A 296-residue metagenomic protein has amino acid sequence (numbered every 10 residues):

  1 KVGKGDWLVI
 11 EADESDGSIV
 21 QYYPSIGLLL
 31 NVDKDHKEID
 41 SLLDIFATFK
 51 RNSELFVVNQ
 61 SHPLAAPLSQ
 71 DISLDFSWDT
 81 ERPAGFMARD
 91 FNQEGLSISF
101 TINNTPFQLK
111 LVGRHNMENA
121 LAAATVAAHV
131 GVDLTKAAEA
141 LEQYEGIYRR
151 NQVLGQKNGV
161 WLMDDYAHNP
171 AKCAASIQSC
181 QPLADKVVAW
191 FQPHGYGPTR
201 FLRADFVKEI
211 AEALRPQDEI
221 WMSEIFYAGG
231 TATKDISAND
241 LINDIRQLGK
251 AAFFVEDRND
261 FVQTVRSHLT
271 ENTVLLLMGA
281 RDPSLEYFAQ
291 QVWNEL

Functional and structural regions predicted by a protein language model:
K1-K34, A66-P106, V153: Extended acidic/charged loop-beta regions that coordinate divalent cations and stabilize anionic phosphate/carboxylate
D6-W7, S25, E54, D218 (+1 more regions): Conserved acidic residues
W7-V9, G27, L55, V160-W161 (+1 more regions): Hydrophobic "anchor" residues on beta-strands that sit immediately upstream of conserved functional sites
E11, L30-N31, N59, W190-Q192 (+1 more regions): Short beta-strand segments
I26-L30, F56-N59, A189, W221-S223: Conserved beta-strand/loop subsegment of P-loop NTPase cores
L30, L42, V57, A88 (+4 more regions): Residue-level signal for inorganic ion chemistry
I45-N52: Substrate-engagement module of ASCE P-loop NTPases
A47, S69-I72, A84, T105 (+2 more regions): ATP-dependent carboxylate-amine ligase
